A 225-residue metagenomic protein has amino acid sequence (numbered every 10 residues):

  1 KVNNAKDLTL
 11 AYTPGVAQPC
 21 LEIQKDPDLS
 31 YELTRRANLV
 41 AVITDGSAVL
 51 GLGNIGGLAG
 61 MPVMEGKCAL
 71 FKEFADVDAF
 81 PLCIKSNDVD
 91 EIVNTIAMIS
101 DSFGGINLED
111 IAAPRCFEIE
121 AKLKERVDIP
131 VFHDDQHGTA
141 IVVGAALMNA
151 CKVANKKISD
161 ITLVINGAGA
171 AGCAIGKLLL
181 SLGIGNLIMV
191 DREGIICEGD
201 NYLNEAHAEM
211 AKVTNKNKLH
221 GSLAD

Functional and structural regions predicted by a protein language model:
K1-I129: N-terminal ligand-binding/catalytic initiation module
D45, D110, D134-D135, D191: Acidic side chains
L50, G57-A75, V127, H133 (+1 more regions): Glycine-rich phosphate/diphosphate-binding loop of Rossmann-like nucleotide-binding domains
